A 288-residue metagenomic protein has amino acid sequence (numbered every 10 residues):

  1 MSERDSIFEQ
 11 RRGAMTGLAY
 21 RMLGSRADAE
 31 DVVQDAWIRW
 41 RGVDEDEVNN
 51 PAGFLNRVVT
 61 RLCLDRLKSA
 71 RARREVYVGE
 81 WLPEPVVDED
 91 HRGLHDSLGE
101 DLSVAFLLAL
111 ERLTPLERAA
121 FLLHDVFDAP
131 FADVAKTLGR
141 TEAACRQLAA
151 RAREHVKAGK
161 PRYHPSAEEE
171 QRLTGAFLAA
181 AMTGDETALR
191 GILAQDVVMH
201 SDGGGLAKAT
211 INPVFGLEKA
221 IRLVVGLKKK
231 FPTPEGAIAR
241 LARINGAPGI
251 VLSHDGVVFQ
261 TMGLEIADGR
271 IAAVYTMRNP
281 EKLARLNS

Functional and structural regions predicted by a protein language model:
M1-D31, D35-A180, D185-A188, I192: Active-site-adjacent scaffolding segments
R66, H200, L286: Residues that scaffold the ATP/ADP-binding catalytic core of kinase and kinase-like folds
E80, S201-G203, R243-G246: A general secondary-structure junction signal
V87, A209-T210, V251: Short, solvent-exposed polar/charged micro-motifs at secondary-structure junctions
L189, V197, G269: Hydrophobic pocket/interface hotspot
Q195-A239: A solvent-exposed, acidic/Ser-Thr-rich amphipathic alpha-helical stretch
R222-S288: C-terminal regulatory/effector modules of DNA-binding transcriptional regulators
